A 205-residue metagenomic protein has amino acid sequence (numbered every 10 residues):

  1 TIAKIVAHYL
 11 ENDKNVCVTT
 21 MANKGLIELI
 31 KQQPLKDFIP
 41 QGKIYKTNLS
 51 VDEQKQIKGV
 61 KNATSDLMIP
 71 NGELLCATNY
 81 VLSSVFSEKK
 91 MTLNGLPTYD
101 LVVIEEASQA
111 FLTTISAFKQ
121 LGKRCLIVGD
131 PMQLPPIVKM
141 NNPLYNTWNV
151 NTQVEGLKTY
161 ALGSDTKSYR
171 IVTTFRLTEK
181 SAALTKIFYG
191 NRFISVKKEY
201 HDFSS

Functional and structural regions predicted by a protein language model:
T1-N12, Q32: Walker A/P-loop NTP-binding motif
A3-A7, I27, S116: Short, hydrophobic alpha-helix immediately C-terminal to the catalytic nucleophile
E11-K14, T20-K24, Y80-L82, L96-S205: Conserved helicase motor core of SF1/SF2 NTP-dependent helicases
K14-D100, V138-W148: Conserved P-loop NTPase motor core of helicases/translocases
